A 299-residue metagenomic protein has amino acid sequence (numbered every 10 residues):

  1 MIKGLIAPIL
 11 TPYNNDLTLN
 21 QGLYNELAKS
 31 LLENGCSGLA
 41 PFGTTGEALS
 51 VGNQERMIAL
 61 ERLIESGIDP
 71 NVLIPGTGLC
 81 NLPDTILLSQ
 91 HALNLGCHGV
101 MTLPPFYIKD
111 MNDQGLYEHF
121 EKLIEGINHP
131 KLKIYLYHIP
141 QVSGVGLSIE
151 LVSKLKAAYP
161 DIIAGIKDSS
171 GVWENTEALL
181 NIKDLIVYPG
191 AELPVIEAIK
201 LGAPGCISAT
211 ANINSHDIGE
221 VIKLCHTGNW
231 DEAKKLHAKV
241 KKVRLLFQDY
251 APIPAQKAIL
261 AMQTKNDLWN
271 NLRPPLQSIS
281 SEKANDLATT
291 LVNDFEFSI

Functional and structural regions predicted by a protein language model:
M1-G146, I163: Active-site beta->alpha loop and helix N-cap motifs at the rims of alpha/beta catalytic domains
I6-L10, N34-C36, A203, N214-I299: C-terminal alpha-helical cap/extension of soluble enzyme domains
Y24, R56, L60, T85 (+6 more regions): A general structural signal for well-ordered alpha-helical segments in protein cores
E26, L87, E174, L193 (+1 more regions): Short Gly/charged-rich anion-binding patches and loops
E65-G67, A178-K183, T290: Alpha-helix C-terminal capping segments
G67, I127, Y159, K183 (+2 more regions): A broad structural signal for alpha-helix termini and local helix breaks/kinks
G126-P130, I139-Y250: Catalytic alpha/beta core domains of metabolic enzymes, predominantly
